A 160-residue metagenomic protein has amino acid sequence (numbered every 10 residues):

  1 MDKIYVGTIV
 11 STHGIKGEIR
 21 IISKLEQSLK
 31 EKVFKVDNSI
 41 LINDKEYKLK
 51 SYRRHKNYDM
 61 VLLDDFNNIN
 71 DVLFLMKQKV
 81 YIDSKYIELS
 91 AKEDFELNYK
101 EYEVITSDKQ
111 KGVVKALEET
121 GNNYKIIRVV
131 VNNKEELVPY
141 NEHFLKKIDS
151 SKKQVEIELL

Functional and structural regions predicted by a protein language model:
M1-L160: Short Lys/Arg-rich amphipathic alpha-helical segments
